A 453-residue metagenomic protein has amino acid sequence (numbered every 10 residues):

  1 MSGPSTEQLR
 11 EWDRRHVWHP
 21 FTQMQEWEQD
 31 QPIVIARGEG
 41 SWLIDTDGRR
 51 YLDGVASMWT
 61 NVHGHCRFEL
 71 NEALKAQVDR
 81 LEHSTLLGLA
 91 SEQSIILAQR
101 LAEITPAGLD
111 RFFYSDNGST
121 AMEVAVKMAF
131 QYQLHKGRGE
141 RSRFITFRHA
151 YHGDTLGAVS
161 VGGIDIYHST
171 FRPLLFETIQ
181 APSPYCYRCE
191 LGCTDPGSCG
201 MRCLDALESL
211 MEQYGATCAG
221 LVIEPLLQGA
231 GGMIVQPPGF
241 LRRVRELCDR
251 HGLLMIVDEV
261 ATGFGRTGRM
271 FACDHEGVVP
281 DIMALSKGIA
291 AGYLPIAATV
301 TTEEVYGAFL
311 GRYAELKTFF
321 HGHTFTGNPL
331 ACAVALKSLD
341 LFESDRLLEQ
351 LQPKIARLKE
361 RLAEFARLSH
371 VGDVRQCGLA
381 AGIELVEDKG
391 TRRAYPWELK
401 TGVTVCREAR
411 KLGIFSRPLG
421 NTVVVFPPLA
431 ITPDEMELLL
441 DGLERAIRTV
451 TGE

Functional and structural regions predicted by a protein language model:
M1-E453: Conserved N-terminal phosphate-binding loop of PLP-dependent enzymes in the Aspartate aminotransferase
